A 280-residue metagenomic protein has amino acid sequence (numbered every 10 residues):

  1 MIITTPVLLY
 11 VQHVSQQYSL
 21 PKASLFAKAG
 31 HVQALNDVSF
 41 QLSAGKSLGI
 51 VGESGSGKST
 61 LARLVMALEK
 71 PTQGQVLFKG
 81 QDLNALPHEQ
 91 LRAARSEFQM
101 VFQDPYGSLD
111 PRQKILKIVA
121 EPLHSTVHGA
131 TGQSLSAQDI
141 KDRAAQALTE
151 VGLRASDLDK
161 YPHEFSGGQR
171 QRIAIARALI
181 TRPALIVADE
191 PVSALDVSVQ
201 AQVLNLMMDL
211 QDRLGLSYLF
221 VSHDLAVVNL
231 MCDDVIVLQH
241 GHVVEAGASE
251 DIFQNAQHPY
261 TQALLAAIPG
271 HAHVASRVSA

Functional and structural regions predicted by a protein language model:
M66: Helix-to-loop junction immediately C-terminal to a conserved catalytic motif
G74-D82: Conserved ABC transporter NBD signature motif
D82, V127, Q138-S156, L265-A266: Conserved ABC ATPase "signature" region
Y161-F165, Q169: Conserved ABC ATPase signature
I180-A184: A short, proline-enriched helix->beta-strand linker immediately N-terminal to the Walker B motif in ABC-type P-loop
A246-G247, N255: ABC ATPase "signature
